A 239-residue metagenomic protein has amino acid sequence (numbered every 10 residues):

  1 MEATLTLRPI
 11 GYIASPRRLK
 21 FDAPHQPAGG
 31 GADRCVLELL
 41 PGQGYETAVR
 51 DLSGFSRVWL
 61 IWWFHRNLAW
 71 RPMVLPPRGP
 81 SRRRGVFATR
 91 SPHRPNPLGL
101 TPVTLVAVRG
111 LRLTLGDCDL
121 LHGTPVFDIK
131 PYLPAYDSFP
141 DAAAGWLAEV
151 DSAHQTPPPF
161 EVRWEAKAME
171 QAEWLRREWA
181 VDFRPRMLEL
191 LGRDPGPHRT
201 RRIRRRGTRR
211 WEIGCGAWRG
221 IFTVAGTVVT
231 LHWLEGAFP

Functional and structural regions predicted by a protein language model:
M1-E46, L52, A135-L190: Arg/Lys-rich, positively charged N-terminal/basic patches that mediate binding to nucleic acids
A3-P9, H93-V103: Short coil-to-beta-strand transition motifs
Y12, T101-T104, P125, I221: Residues located in well-ordered beta-strands
S15, T104-A107, D117: A residue-level detector for short acidic-glycine micro-motifs
R18, V108-L113: Short, conserved beta-turn/loop elements at beta-strand boundaries and strand-helix junctions
L52-G99, I203-G207: Active-site-adjacent substructure of cysteine-protease-like catalytic cores
L111-P134, E235-P239: Short solvent-exposed strand/turn elements
Q155-R219, V224-P239: Basic, Lys/Arg-enriched alpha-helical interface segments
